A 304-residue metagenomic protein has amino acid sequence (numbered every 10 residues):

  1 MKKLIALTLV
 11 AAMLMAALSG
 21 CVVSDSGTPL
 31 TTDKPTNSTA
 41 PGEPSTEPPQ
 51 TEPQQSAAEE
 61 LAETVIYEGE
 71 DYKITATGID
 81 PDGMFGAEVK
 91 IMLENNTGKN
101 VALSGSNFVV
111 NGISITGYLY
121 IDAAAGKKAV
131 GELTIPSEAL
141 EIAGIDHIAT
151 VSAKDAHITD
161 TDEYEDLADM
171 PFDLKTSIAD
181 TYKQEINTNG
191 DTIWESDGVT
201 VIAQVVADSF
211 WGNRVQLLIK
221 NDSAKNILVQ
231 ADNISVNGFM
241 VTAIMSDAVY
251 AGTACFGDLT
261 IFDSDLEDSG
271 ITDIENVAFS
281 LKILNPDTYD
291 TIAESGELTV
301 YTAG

Functional and structural regions predicted by a protein language model:
A16-G20: C-terminal motif of bacterial Sec signal peptides marking the signal peptidase cleavage site
S24-I74, W194: N-terminal, intrinsically disordered, polar/charged segments of Gram-positive cell-envelope systems that serve as
P48-T64, A153-T192: A eukaryote-biased signal for short, well-structured alpha-helical docking elements
A57-G83, T181-F210: Low-complexity, acidic Ser/Thr/Pro/Gly-rich terminal tails and inter-domain linkers that flank the onset of structured
M84-K90, F210-Q216, S295: Short, solvent-exposed loop/turn segments enriched in Ser/Thr/Gly
G86, I113-E163, F239-T288: Short, solvent-exposed, Trp/other aromatic-anchored flexible loops in extracytoplasmic proteins
L93-G98, L218-S223: Asparagine-centered strand-capping/turn motif at beta-strand->loop junctions
K99-N107, K225-N233: Short, hydrophobic/aromatic beta-strand segments
